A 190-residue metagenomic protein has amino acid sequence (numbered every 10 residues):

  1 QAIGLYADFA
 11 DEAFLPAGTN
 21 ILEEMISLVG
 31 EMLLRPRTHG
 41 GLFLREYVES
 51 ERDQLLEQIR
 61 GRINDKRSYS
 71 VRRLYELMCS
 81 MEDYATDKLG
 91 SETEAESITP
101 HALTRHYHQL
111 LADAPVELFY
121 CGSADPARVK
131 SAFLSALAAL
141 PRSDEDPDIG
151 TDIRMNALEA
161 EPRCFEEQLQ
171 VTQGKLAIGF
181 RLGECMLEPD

Functional and structural regions predicted by a protein language model:
Q1-D148: Charge-rich, well-structured scaffold segments of protease-associated domains
P115, L134, R142-D190: His/Glu-based metal-binding/catalytic segments typifying zinc-dependent metallopeptidases
